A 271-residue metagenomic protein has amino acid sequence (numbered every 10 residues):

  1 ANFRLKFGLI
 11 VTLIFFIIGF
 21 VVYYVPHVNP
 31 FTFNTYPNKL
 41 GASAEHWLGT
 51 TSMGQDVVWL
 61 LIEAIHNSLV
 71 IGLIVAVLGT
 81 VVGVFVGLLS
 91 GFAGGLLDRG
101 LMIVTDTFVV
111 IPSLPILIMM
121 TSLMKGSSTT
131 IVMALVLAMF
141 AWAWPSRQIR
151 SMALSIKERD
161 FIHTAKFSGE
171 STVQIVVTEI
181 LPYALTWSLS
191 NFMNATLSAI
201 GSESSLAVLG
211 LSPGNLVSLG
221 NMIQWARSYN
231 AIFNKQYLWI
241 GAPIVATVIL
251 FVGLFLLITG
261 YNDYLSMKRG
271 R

Functional and structural regions predicted by a protein language model:
A1-F31, L101-V104, Q174, A184 (+1 more regions): N-terminal signal-anchor/first transmembrane alpha helix
I10-S52, A207-L216: Hydrophobic alpha-helical transmembrane segments of membrane transport/permease proteins and related membrane-embedded
W47, V57, G91-F92, L97-I156 (+1 more regions): Generic hydrophobic transmembrane alpha-helix motif, especially the helices
T50, V58, I62, L97-V104 (+8 more regions): Alpha-helical membrane-protein architecture signal
V57-F92: Transmembrane alpha-helix signature in integral membrane proteins
A76, V84, L88, G126-T178 (+1 more regions): Membrane-cytosol interface at the C-terminal ends of specific transmembrane alpha-helices in multi-pass membrane
S122-L123, A153, S202-A242, A246: Glycine-rich helix-loop "coupling/hinge" segments at transmembrane-helix boundaries in multipass transporters
G126, F140, M193-N194, F233-R271: C-terminal transmembrane helix and the adjacent membrane-cytosol boundary/short C-terminal tail of inner/organellar
